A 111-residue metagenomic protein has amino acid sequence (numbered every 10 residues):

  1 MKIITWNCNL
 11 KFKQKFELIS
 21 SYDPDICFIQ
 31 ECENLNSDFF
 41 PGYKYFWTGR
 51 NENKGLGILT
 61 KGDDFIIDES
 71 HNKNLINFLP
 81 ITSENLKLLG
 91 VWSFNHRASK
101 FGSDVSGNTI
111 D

Functional and structural regions predicted by a protein language model:
M1-P41, T48-R50: N-terminal, active-site-proximal structural segment of metallo-dependent hydrolase catalytic domains
M1-T5, F12-K13, T60-D111: Active-site regions of metal-assisted phosphoester/phosphodiester hydrolases, unifying DNase/endonuclease modules
E33-L75: Ligand-binding grooves and catalytic loops that recognize ribose/phosphate and carbohydrate rings, and esterified lipid
